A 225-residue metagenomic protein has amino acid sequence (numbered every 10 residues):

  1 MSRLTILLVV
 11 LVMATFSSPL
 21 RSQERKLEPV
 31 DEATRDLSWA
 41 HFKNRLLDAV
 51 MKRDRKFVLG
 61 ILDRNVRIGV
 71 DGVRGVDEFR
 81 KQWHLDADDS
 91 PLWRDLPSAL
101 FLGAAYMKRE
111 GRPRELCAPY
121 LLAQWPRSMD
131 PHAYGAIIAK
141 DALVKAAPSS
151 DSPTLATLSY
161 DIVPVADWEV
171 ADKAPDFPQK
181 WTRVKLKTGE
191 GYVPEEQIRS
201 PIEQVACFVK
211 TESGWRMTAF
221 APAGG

Functional and structural regions predicted by a protein language model:
M1-L7: Bacterial N-terminal signal peptides that target proteins for export
L7-M13: Hydrophobic helical h-region of N-terminal Sec-dependent signal peptides in bacterial secretory/periplasmic proteins
S17-S18: N-terminal signal peptide c-region/cleavage motif recognized by signal peptidases
S22-D48, G60: Short, low-complexity N-terminal intrinsically disordered segments enriched in polar/charged residues
D54-N65: Short, well-ordered alpha-helical segments enriched in acidic and aromatic residues
V70-A156, V170, Q179: Surface-exposed, charged secondary-structure patches
T157-Q197: SH3/SH3-like beta-barrel superfamily modules
V205-G225: Long, low-complexity intrinsically disordered regions
